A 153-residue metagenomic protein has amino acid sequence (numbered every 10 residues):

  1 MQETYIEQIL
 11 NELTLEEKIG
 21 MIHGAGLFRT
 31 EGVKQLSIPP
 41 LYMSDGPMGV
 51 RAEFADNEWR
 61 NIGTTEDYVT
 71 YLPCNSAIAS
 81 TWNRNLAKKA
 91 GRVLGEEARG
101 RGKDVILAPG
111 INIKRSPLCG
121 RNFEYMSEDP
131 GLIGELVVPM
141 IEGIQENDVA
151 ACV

Functional and structural regions predicted by a protein language model:
M1-V153: Glycoside hydrolase catalytic-domain context in secreted enzymes
